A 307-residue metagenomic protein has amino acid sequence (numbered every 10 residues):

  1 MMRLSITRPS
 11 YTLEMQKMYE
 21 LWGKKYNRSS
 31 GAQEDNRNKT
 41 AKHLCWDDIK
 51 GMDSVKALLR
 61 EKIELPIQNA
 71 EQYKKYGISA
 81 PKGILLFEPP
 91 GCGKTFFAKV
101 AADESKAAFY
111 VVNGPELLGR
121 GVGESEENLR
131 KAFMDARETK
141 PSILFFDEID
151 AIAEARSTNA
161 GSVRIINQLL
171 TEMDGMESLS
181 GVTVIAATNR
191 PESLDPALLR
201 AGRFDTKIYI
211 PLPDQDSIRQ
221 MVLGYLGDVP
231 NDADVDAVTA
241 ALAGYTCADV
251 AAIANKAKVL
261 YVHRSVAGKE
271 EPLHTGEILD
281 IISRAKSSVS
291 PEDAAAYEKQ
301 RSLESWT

Functional and structural regions predicted by a protein language model:
M1-A57: AAA+ P-loop ATPase mechanoenzymes
R3-I6, K17-K24, E61, K74 (+7 more regions): Charged/polar, solvent-exposed surface patches and flexible loops
I6, L212-D214, K286: Non-catalytic surface loops within mature trypsin-like serine protease
T7-T12, E20, K24-A32, Q68 (+7 more regions): Charged, solvent-exposed alpha-helical segments that act as regulatory interaction surfaces
S10-R28, L194-R203, K299-T307: A short, hydrophobic/aromatic-rich structural module that often spans a beta strand with its adjoining loop
Q16, D174-M176, A251: Intrinsically disordered, low-complexity regions of eukaryotic proteins
N36-A241, Y245, A257: Walker A/P-loop NTP-binding motif of AAA+ ATPase domains
K39-A41, D53-A57, Y76, A240 (+2 more regions): C-terminal engagement/docking regions of AAA+ P-loop ATPases
